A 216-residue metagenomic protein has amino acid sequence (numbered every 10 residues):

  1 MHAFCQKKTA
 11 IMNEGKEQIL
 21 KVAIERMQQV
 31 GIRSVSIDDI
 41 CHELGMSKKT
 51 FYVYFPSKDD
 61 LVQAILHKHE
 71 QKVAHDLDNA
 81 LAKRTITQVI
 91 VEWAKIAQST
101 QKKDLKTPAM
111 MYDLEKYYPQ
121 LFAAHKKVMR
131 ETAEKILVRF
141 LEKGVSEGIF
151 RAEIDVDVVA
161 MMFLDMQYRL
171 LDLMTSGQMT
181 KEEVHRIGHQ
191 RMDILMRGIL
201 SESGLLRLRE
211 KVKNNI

Functional and structural regions predicted by a protein language model:
M1-Q6, R139-K143, S176-I216: C-terminal peripheral helix-coil segments that are non-catalytic and often amphipathic
E14-A23, I40, I65-H69, V73 (+1 more regions): Generic hydrophobic, amphipathic alpha-helix propensity
Q18, R26-D60, A64: Helix-turn-helix
L20, V91, E134, V138-E142 (+4 more regions): An amphipathic alpha-helix signature
R33-S34, F150, I154: Short, charged helix-capping/linker segments at alpha-helix termini
A64, H75-K106, A160-F163, H185: Hydrophobic alpha-helical connector segments
T100-A124, V138-R139, D172-L173, L208: Amphipathic alpha-helical segments used for helix-helix packing
Q120-I149, D157-D172: Amphipathic alpha-helical packing segments from all-alpha helical-bundle domains
